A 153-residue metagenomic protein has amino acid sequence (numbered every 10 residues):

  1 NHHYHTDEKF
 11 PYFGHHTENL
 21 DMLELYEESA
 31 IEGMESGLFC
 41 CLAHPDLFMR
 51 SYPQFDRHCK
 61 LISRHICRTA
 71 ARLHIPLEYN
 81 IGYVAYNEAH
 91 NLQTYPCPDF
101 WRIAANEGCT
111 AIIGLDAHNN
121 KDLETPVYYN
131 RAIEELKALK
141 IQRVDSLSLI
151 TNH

Functional and structural regions predicted by a protein language model:
N1-L73: Extended substrate/RNA-proximal surfaces in nucleic-acid metabolism proteins
M49-R50, Q54-H153: Charged catalytic cores and adjacent phosphate/nucleic-acid-binding surfaces used for phosphate/nucleic-acid chemistry
